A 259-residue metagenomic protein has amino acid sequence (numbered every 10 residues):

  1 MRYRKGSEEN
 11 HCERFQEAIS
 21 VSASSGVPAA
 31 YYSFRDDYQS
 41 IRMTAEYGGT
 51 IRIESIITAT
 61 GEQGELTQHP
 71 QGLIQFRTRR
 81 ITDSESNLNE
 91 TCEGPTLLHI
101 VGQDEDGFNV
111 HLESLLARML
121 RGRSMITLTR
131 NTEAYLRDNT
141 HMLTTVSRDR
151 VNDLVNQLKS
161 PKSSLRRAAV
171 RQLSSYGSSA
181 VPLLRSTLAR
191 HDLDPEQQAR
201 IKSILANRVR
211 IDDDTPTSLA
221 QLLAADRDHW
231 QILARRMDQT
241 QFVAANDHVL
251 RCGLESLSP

Functional and structural regions predicted by a protein language model:
M1-P259: Extended repeat-based scaffolds of very large eukaryotic assembly and lipid-transport proteins
